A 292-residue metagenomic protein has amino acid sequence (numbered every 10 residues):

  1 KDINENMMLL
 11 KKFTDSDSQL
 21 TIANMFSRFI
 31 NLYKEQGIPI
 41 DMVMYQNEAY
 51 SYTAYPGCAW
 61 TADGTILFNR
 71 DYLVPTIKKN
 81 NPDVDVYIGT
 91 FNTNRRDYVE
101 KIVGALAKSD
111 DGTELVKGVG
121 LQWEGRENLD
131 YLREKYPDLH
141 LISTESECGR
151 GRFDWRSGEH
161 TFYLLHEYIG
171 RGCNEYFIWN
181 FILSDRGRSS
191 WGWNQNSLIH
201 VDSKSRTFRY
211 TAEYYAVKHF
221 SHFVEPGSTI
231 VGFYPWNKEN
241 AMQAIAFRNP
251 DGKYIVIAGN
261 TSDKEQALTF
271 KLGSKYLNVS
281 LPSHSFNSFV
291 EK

Functional and structural regions predicted by a protein language model:
K1-A107: Substrate-binding cleft and catalytic face of glycoside hydrolase catalytic domains, especially the flexible beta-alpha
S27-F29, R70-Y72, N94-S109, G125-Y131 (+2 more regions): Alpha-helical scaffolding within the catalytic cores of extracellular/periplasmic polymer-degrading hydrolases
P39-I40, A105-V119, E167-E175: Structural recognition of alpha->loop->beta junctions
D41-Y45, D85-I88, K117-L121, H140-E145 (+2 more regions): Structural recognition of the beta-strand scaffold that forms the well-ordered cores of secreted hydrolase catalytic
A49-S51, Y55, I88, N92-V99 (+2 more regions): Active-site clefts of carbohydrate-active enzymes
H140-A216, G232-P235: Aromatic/acidic polysaccharide-binding cleft in carbohydrate-active enzymes
W236-G273, H284: Carbohydrate-binding surface patches
S280-K292: C-terminal beta-strand-rich structural cap/linker in extracellular carbohydrate-active enzymes
